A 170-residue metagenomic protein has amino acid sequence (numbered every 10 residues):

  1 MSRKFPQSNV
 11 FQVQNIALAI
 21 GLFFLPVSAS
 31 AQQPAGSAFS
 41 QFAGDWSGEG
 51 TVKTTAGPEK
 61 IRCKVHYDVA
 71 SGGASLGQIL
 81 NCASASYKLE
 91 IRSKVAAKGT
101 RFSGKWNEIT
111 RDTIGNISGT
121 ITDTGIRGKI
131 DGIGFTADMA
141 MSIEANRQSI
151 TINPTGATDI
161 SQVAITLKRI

Functional and structural regions predicted by a protein language model:
S2-A17: Bacterial N-terminal signal peptides that target proteins for export
Q7, L25, V52-T54: Intrinsically disordered, low-complexity, compositionally biased regions/tails
V10, I20-G21, P34, S84: A ubiquitous, low-specificity "background" feature that marks scattered single residues across proteins without
Q14-P26: Bacterial N-terminal signal peptides
V27-A31: Sec/Tat signal peptide C-region and signal peptidase I cleavage site
Q32-E144, T151-I170: Central antiparallel beta-sheet cores of small beta-barrel/beta-sandwich binding domains
